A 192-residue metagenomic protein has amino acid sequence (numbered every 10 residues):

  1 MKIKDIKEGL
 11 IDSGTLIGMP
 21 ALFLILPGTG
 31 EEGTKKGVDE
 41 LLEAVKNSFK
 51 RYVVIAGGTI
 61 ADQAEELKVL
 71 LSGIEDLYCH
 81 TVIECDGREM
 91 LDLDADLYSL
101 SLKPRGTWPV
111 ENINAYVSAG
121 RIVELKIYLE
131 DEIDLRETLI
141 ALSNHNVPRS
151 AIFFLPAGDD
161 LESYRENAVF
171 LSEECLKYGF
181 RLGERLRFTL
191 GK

Functional and structural regions predicted by a protein language model:
M1, D5-I11, P20-L97: Conserved Radical SAM active-site core
D12-L16, E173: Short secondary-structure boundary/capping segments within folded domains
L16-G18, A119: A generic structural micro-feature
L42, A61-K192: Conserved AdoMet/S-adenosylmethionine-binding subsite of the radical SAM
